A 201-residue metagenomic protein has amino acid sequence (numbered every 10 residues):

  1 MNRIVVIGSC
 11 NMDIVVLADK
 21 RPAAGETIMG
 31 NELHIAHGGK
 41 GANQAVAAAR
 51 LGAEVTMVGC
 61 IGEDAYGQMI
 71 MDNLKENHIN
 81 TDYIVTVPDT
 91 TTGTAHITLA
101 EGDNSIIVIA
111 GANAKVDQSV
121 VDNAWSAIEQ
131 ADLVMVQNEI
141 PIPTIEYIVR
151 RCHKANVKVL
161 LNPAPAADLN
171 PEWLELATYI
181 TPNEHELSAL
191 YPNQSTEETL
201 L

Functional and structural regions predicted by a protein language model:
M1-C60, A65-M69, K75-I79: Glycine-rich phosphate/adenosyl-contacting loop at the front of the ribokinase-like
V15, I107, A189-L190: Residues that scaffold the ATP/ADP-binding catalytic core of kinase and kinase-like folds
G59, Q137-N138, N162: Glycine- and other small-residue-rich loops at beta-strand/loop junctions that grip anionic moieties
N73-D89: A glycine-rich helix N-cap at a beta->alpha junction
H78, A114-S119, V159-P165: Short gly/ser/thr-rich secondary-structure transition/capping motifs
T86-V87, I97-L133, N138: Conserved phosphate-binding/catalytic loop of the ribokinase/pfkB sugar-kinase fold
V149-L201: Conserved phosphate/ATP/ADP-binding segment of small-molecule kinases
